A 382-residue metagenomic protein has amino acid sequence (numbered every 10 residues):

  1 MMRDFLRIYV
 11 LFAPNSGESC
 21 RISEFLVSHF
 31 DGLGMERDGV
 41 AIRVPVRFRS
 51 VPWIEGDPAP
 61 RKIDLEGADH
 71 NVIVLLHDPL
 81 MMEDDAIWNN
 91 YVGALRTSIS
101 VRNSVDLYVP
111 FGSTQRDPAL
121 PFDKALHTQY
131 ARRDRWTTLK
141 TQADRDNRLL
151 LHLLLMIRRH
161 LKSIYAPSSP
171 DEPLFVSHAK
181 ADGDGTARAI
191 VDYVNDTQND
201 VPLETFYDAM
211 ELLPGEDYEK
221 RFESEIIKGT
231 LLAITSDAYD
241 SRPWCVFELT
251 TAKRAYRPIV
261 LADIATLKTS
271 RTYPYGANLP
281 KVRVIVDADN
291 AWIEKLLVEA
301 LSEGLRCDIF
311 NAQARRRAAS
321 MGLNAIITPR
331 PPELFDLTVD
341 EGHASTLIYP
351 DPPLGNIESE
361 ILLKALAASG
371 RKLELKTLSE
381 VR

Functional and structural regions predicted by a protein language model:
M1-D78, A86-N103, R135-T230, K253-P258 (+2 more regions): Conserved N-terminal substructure of TIR/SEFIR domains
M81-D85, D117-D123, R242-P243, K268-P274 (+1 more regions): Switch/connector loops and helix/strand junctions flanking conserved nucleotide-binding motifs in nucleotide-processing
V109-T114, I234, A262-I264: Generic beta-sheet signal
Q115-Y130, Y218, L267-V282: Glycine-rich, charge-decorated loop segments at or immediately adjacent to ligand/cofactor-binding or catalytic sites
H127-R145, N278-N290: Short secondary-structure boundary motifs at beta->alpha junctions and helix caps
I226-R242: Catalytic-site beta-strand/loop segments enriched in glycine and acidic/polar residues
T269, R283-F310: Charged, amphipathic alpha-helical linkers/stalks
